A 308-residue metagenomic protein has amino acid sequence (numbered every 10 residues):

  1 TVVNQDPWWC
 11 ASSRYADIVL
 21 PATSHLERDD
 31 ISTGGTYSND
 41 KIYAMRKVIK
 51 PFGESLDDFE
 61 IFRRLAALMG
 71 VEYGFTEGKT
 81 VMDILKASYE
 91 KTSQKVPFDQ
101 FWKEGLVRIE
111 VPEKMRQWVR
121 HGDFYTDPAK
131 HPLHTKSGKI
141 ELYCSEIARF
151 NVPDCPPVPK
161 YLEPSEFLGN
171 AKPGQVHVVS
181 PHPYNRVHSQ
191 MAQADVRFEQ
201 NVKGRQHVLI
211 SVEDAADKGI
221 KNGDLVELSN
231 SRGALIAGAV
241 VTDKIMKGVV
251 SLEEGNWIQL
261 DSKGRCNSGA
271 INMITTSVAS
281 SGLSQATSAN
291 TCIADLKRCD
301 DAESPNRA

Functional and structural regions predicted by a protein language model:
T1-V3: Short beta-strand/loop segments at the ligand-binding rim of alpha/beta enzyme cores
Q5-D6, P21-T23, Y143-S145, V179-P181 (+4 more regions): Generic beta-strand/beta-sheet core signal
C10-M45: Flexible glycine/proline-rich, aromatic-decorated loop/lid segments
S13, D29-I31, F52, L142-C144 (+5 more regions): Short helix/loop capping segments that flank catalytic or ligand/cofactor-binding pockets
S13-A16, D127-A129, T135-K136, A171-G174 (+3 more regions): Short, well-ordered loop/turn elements at secondary-structure boundaries
V48, F52-L106, A194-L209, E213-A308: Long, contiguous, secondary-structure-rich segments that constitute the structural scaffold of globular domains
M82-V196: Long, low-complexity segments enriched in small/aliphatic residues
